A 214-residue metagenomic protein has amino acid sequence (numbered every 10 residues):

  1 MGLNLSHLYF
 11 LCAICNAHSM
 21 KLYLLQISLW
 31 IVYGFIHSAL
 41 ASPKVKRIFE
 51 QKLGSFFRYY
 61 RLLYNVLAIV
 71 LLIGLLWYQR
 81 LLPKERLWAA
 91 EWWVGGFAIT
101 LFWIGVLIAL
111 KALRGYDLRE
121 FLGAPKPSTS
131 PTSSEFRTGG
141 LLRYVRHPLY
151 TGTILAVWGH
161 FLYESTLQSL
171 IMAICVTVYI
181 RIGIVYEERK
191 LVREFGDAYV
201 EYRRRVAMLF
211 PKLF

Functional and structural regions predicted by a protein language model:
C12-C15: Cysteine-centered motifs
L22-I36, P131-F214: Hydrophobic transmembrane alpha-helices
L29-P43, G74, F102-A124, A173-L191: Transmembrane alpha-helical segments that form the membrane-embedded catalytic/substrate-channel core of multi-pass
S38-S55: Membrane-interface helix-loop junction between the first two transmembrane segments
I48-Q51, R80-E91: Membrane-interface helix termini and inter-helical loops of multi-pass transporters
Q51-L67: Loop-to-helix transition at the N-terminal end of transmembrane alpha-helices
N65-Q79, F102-G105, R146-A156: Core segments of transmembrane alpha-helices that mediate helix-helix packing or line hydrophobic substrate/ligand
A89-W103: Interfacial segments of alpha-helical transmembrane regions
